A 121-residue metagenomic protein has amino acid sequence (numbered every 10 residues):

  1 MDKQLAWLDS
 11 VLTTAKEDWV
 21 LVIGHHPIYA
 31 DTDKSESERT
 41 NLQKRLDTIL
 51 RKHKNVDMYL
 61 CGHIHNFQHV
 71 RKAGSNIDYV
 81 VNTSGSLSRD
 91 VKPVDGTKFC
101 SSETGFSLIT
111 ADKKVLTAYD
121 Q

Functional and structural regions predicted by a protein language model:
M1, A15-L60, S88: Active-site-proximal segments of metal-dependent phosphoesterases and phosphodiesterases across multiple
D2-A6, S37-N41, F99-E103: Conserved phosphate-coordination/catalytic loops
A6-A15: Short amphipathic alpha-helices and their capping/turn segments at secondary-structure boundaries
L8, V22-H25, H63, Y79 (+1 more regions): Divalent metal-coordination and catalytic microenvironments
I28, H65-N66: Alpha-helix capping/helix-boundary segments
L60-G62, E103: Catalytic-core region of carbohydrate-active enzymes that cleave or remodel glycosidic bonds
F67-Q68, K72-Q121: Binuclear metal-dependent phosphoesterase catalytic core
